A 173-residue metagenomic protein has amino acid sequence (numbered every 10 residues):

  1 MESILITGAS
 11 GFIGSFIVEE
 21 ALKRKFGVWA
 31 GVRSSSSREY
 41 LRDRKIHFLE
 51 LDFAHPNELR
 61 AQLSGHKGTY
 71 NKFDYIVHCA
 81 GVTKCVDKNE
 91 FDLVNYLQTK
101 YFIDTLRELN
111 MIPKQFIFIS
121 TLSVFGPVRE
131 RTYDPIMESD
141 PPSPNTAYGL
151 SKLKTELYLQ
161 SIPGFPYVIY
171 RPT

Functional and structural regions predicted by a protein language model:
I4-R24: N-terminal Rossmann NAD(P)H-binding glycine-rich loop of SDR-like oxidoreductase domains
T7, G31, I76-A80, F116-L122 (+1 more regions): SDR active-site strand-loop-helix element
F16-E20, T105, Y158: Rossmann-fold NAD(P)-dependent oxidoreductase module
G31-S36, F53: N-terminal Rossmann-fold cofactor-binding loop
S37-R44: Short loop/helix-cap segments at secondary-structure boundaries that form the rim of catalytic
I46-Y96, Y101, P127: NAD(P)H-binding glycine-rich loop region in Rossmannoid oxidoreductase-like domains and their noncatalytic homologs
K100-A147, V168: Conserved Rossmann-fold NAD(P)-dependent oxidoreductase catalytic core, especially the SDR/UDP-sugar
S143-V168: Active-site Tyr-X1-5-Lys
